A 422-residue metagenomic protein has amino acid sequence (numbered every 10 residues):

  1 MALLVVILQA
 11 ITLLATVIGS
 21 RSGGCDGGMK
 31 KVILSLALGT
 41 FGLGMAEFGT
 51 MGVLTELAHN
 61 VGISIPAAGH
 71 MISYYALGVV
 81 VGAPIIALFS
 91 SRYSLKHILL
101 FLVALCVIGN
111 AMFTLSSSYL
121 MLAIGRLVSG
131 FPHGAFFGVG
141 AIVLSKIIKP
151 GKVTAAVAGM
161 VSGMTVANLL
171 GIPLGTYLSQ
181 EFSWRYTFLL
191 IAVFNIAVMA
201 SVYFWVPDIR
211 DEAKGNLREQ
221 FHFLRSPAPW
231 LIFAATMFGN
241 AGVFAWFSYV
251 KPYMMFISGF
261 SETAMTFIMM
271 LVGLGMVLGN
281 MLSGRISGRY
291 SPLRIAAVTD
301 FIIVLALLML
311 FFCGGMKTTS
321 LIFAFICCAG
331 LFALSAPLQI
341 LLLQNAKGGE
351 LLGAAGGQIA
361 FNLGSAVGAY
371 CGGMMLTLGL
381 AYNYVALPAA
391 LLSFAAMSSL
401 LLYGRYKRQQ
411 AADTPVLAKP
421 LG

Functional and structural regions predicted by a protein language model:
G62, S94, L115-M121, G259 (+1 more regions): Helix-breaking motifs and short loop linkers at transmembrane-helix boundaries and internal kinks in secondary membrane
V81-S117: Conserved MFS/SLC helix-loop-helix module at the cytosolic interface between two early adjacent transmembrane helices
A83-S94, G279-S291, L376-T377: Helix-to-loop junctions at the C-terminal end of transmembrane segments in multipass secondary transporters
G109, L120-V128, T318-I326: Paired small-residue
G125-G163: Cytoplasmic helix-loop-helix junction between adjacent transmembrane helices in 12-TM secondary transporters
P150-G151, A155-F204, Y249, Y253: Helix-loop-helix hairpin linking two adjacent transmembrane segments in secondary transporters
R294-L338: C-terminal transmembrane helical hairpin of 12-TM major facilitator-type secondary transporters
N345-A381, A389: A late C-terminal transmembrane helix in Major Facilitator Superfamily
